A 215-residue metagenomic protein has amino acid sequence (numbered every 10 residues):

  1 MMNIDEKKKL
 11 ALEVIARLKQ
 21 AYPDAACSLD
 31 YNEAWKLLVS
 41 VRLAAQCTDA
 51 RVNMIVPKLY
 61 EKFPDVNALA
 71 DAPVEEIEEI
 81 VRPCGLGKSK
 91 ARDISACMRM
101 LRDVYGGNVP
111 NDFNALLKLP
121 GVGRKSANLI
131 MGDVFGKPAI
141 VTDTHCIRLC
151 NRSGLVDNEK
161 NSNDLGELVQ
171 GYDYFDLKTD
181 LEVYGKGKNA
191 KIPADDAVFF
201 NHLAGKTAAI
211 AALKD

Functional and structural regions predicted by a protein language model:
N3-D215: Catalytic cores of DNA base-excision repair glycosylases
